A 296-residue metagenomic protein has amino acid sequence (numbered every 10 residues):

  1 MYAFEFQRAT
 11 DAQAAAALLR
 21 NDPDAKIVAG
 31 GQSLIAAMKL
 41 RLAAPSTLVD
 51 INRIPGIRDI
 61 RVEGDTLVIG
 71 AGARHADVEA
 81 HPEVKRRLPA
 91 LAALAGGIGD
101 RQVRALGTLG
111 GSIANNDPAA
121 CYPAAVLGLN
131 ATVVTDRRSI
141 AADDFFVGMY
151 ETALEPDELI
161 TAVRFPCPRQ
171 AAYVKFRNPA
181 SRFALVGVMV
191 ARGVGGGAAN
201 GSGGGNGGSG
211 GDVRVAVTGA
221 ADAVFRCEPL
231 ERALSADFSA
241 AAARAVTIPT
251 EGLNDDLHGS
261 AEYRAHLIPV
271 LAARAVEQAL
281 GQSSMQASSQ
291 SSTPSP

Functional and structural regions predicted by a protein language model:
M1-P296: C-terminal structural segment of proteins
